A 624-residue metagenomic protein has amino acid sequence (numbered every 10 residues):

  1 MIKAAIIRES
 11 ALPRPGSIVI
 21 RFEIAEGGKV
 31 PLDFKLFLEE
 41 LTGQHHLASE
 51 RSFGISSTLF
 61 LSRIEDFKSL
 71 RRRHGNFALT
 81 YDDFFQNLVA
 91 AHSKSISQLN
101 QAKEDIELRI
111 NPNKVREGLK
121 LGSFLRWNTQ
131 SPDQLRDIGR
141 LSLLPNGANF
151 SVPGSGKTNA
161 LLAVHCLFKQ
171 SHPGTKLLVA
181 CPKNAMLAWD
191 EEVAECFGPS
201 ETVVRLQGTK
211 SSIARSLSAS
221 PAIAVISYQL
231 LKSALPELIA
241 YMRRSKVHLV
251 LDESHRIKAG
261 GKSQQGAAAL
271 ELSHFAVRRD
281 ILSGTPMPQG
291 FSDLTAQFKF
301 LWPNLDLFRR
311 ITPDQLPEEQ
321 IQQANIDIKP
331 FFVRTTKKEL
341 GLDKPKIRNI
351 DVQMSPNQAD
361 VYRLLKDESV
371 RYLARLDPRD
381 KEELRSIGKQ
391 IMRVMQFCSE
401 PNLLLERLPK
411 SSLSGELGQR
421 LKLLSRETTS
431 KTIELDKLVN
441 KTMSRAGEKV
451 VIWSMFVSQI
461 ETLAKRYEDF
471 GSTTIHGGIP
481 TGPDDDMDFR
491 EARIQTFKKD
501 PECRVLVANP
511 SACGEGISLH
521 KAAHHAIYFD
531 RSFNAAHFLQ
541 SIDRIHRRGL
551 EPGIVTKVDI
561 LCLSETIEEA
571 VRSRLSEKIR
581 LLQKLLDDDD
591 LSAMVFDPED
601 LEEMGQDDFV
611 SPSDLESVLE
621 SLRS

Functional and structural regions predicted by a protein language model:
M1-I110: Accessory nucleic-acid engagement/destabilization modules that flank
M1-K3, L32-S52, F60-R72, L108-G139 (+12 more regions): SF2 helicase/translocase NTPase motor core, specifically the RecA-like lobe 1 inter-motif segment between Walker
I138-N146: Phosphate-binding P-loop
L143, V152, G156, A160 (+5 more regions): Conserved Helicase C-terminal RecA-like lobe
P153-G154, A276-G290: Conserved helicase ATPase motor motifs in RecA-like P-loop NTPase domains
V225-L230, P236-R243, K262-V277, I281 (+6 more regions): Inter-lobe coupling linker of SF2 helicases/translocases
K232-L235, Q289-G290, I460-T462, V505-Y528 (+1 more regions): SF2 helicase motor core recognition
F533-I542, H546-R623: A conserved SF2-helicase RecA2
